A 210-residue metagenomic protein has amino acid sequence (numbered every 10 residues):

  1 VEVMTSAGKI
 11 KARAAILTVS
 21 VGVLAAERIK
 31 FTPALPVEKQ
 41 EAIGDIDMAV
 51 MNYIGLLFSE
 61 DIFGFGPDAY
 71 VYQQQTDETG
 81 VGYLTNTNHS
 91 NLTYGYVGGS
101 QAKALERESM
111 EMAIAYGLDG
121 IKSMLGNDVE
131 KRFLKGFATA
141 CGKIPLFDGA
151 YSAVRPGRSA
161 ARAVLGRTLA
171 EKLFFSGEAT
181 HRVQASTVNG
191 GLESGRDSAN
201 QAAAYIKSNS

Functional and structural regions predicted by a protein language model:
E2, V50, G66-S210: Conserved flavin/dinucleotide-binding core of flavoenzymes
T5-G66, N127: Central helical "cap/lid" subdomain
